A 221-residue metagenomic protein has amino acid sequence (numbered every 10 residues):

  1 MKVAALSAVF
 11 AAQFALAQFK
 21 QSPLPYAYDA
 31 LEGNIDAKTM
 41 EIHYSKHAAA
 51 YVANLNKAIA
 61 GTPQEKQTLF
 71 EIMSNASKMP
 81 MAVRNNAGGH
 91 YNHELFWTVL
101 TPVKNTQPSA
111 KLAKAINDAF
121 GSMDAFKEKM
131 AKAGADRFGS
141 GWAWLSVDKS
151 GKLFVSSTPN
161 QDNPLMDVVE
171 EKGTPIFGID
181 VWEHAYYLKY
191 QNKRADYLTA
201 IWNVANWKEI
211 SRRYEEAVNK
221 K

Functional and structural regions predicted by a protein language model:
M1-V9: Sec-dependent signal peptide recognition, specifically the positively charged N-region followed immediately by
A12-F14: N-terminal signal peptide c-region/cleavage motif recognized by signal peptidases
L16-K221: Feature for soluble, non-membrane regions of globular proteins
